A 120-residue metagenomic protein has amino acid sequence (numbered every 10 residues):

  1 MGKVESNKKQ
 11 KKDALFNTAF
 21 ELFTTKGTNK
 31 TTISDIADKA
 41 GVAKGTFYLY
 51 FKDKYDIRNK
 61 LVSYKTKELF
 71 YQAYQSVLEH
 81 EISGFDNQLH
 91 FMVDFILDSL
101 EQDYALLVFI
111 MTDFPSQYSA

Functional and structural regions predicted by a protein language model:
M1-K26, K30-K39, D56: Basic, helix-initiating cap at the start of DNA-binding domains
E5, K12-D13, I33, N59 (+4 more regions): Short, structured helix-loop boundary elements
K12-E21, K67, Y71-Y74, H90 (+1 more regions): A short, Lys/Arg-enriched amphipathic alpha-helix from helix-turn-helix/homeodomain DNA-binding modules
G41-F51: Short hydrophobic/aromatic patch on the recognition helix
F51, R58-K65, Q72: Alpha-helical DNA-contacting segments of helix-turn-helix folds
K60, Q75-Q102: Hydrophobic alpha-helical connector segments
E101-A120: Short secondary-structure transition hinges
